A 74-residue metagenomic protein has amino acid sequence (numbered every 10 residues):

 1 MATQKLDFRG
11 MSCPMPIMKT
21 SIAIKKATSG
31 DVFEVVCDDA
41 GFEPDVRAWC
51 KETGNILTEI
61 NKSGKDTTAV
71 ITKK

Functional and structural regions predicted by a protein language model:
M1-T28: An N-terminal amphipathic alpha-helical segment
T3, V32-E34, D38, D66-T68: Intrinsic-disorder/low-complexity, polar/charged segments enriched in Ser/Thr/Lys/Arg/Asp/Glu/Gln
D7-R9, V36, I60-N61: Solvent-exposed beta-strand sheet faces enriched in polar/charged residues
R9-M11, D38, T72-K74: Generic beta-structure capping elements
K19, A23-K51: Amphipathic, hydrophobic secondary-structure cores in small proteins
R47-K74: C-terminal structural segments of small proteins and small subunits
